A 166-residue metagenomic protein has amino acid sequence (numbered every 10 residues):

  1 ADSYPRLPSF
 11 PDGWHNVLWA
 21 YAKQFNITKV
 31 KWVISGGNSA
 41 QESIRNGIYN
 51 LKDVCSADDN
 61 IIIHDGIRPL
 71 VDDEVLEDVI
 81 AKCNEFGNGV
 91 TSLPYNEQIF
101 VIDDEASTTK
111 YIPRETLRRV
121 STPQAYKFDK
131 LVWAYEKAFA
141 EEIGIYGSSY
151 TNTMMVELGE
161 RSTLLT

Functional and structural regions predicted by a protein language model:
A1-D58, E141: Conserved N-terminal catalytic core of the sugar/cofactor nucleotidyltransferase
R6, I61, N88-G89: Hydrophobic/aromatic residues located in beta-strands of well-ordered beta-sheets within soluble catalytic
F10, S92, T166: Short beta-strand/turn micro-motifs composed of small residues that flank or help shape donor/cofactor-binding pockets
V33-I34, V120, L165-T166: Hydrophobic residues at beta-strand termini and immediately following loops that shape nucleotide-binding pockets
S39-A40, R68-V71: Glycine-/small-residue-rich active-site loops that bind phosphorylated ligands and cofactors
G47, H64-D65, P94, K127: Residue-level signal for inorganic ion chemistry
C55-R68: Short beta-strand-to-loop acidic/aromatic patch adjacent to the donor-nucleotide binding site
L70-T163: Conserved core of the sugar-phosphate nucleotidyltransferase
